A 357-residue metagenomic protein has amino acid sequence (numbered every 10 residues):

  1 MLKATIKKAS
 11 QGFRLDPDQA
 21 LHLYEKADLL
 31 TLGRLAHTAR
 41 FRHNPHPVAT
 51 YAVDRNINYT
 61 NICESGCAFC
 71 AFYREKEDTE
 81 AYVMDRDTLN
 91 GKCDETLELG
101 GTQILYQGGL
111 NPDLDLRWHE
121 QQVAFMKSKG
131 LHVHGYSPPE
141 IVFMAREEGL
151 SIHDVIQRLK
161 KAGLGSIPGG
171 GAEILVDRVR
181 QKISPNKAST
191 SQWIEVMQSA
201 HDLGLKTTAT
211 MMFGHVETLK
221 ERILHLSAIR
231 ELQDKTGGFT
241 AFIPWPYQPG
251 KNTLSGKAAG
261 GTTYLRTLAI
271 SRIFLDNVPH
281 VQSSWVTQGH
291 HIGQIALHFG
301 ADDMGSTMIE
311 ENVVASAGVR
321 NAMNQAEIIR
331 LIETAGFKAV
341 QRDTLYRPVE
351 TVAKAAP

Functional and structural regions predicted by a protein language model:
M1-L30, N90, L97, Q233-P357: Auxiliary Fe-S-binding modules of radical SAM enzymes
G33-E75, A81-Q107, I167: N-terminal pre-triad scaffold of radical SAM enzymes
Y51-I57, R74-E77, L105-L116, D177 (+2 more regions): Glycine-rich, proline-tolerant flexible connector loops at the mouths of alpha/beta enzymes
V53-T79, H132-V142, P168-Q181, T208 (+1 more regions): N-terminal small/glycine-rich loop or linker at the start of catalytic domains across soluble metabolic enzymes
R86-C93, L150-Q157, G289-G293: Short, acidic/polar
C93, H119-A124, I156-Q157, I194-M197 (+5 more regions): Generic structural signal for well-ordered alpha-helices, preferentially at hydrophobic/aromatic core positions
G101-M197, D202-A209, H215, H280: Conserved SAM/AdoMet-binding glycine-rich loop
S128-V133, K160-A172, S191-T253, T263-H291 (+1 more regions): Conserved C-terminal portion of the radical SAM core fold that forms the substrate/S-adenosylmethionine-binding
